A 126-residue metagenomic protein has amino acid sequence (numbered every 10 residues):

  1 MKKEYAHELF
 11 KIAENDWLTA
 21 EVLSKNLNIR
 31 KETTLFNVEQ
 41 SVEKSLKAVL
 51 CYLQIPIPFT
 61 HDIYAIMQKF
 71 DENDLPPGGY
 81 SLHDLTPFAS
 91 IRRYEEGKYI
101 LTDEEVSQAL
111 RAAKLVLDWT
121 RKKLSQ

Functional and structural regions predicted by a protein language model:
M1-Q126: Terminal alpha-helical segments
